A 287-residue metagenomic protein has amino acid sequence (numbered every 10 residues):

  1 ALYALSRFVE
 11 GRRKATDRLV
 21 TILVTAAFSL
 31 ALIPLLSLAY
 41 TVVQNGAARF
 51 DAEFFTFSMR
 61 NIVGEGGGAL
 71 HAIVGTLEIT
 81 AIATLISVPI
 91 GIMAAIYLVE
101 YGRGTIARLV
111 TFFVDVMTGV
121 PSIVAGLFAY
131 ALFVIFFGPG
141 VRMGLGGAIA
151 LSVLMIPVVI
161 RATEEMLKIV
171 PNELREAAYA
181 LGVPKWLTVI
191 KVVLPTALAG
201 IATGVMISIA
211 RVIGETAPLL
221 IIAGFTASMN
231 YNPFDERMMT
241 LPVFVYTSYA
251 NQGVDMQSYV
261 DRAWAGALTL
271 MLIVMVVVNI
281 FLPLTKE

Functional and structural regions predicted by a protein language model:
Y3, E164-K168, Y179, M206 (+1 more regions): C-terminal transmembrane helix and the adjacent membrane-cytosol boundary/short C-terminal tail of inner/organellar
D17-I22, I90-A129, I156-E165: Cytoplasmic-entry segments and transmembrane alpha-helices of multi-pass inner-membrane transporters
L36-G66, M229-F234: Short membrane-interfacial helix/loop motifs at transmembrane-helix boundaries
I62, L219-M271: Interhelical loop and adjacent transmembrane-helix boundary motif in polytopic membrane transport permeases
G67-Y97: Transmembrane alpha-helix signature in integral membrane proteins
Y101, L167-P171, A177-L187, K191-A197: Short helix-to-coil transition segments within interhelical loops that connect adjacent transmembrane helices
D115-L151: Generic hydrophobic transmembrane alpha-helix motif, especially the helices
A162, V183-A223: Transmembrane alpha-helices
